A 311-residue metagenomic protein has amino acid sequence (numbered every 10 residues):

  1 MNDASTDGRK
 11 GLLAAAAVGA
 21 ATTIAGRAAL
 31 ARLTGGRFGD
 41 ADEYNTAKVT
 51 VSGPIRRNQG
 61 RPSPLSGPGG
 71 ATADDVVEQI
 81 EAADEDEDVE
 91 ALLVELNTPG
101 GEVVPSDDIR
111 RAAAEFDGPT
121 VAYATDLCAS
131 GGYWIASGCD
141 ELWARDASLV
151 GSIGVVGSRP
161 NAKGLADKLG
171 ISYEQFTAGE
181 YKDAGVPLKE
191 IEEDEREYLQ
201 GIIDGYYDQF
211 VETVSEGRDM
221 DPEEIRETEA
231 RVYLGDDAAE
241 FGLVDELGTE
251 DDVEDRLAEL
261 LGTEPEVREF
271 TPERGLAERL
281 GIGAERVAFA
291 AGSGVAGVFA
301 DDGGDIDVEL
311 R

Functional and structural regions predicted by a protein language model:
M1-V121, L127-C128, E141-W143, G157-R311: N-terminal organellar transit peptides
I135-A136, A238: Hydrophobic/aromatic residues within transmembrane alpha-helices of multi-pass small-molecule transporters
A147-V155: Active-site loop architecture of trypsin-fold serine endopeptidases
